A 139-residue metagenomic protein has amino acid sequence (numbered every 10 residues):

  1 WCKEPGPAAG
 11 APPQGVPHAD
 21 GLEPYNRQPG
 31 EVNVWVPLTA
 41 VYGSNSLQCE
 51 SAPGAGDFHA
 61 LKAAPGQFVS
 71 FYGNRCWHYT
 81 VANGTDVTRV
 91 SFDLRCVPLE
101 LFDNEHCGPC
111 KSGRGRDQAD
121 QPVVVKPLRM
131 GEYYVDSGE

Functional and structural regions predicted by a protein language model:
W1-P12: Long, hydrophobic, well-ordered secondary-structure blocks that form the structural core and pocket-lining surfaces
C2, C49, C76, C96 (+1 more regions): Generic recognition of cysteine residues
P5-P7, G56, R114: Charge-rich, low-complexity amphipathic helices in intrinsically disordered tails/linkers adjacent to domains
P7-A8, Q67, P122-V125: Alpha-helical interaction segments
A11-R75, R89, L101-H106: Catalytic core of non-heme Fe(II) oxygenases with the double-stranded beta-helix
A82-E139: Non-heme Fe(II)/2-oxoglutarate
